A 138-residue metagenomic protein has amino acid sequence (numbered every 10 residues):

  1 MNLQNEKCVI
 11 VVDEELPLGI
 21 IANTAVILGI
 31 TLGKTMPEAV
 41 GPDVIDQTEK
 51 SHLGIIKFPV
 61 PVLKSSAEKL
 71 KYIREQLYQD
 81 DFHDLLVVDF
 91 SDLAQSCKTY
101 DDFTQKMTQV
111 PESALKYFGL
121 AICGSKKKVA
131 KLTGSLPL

Functional and structural regions predicted by a protein language model:
M1-L138: Positively charged, small/polar-rich N-terminal and surface patches that mediate targeting and assembly and bind
